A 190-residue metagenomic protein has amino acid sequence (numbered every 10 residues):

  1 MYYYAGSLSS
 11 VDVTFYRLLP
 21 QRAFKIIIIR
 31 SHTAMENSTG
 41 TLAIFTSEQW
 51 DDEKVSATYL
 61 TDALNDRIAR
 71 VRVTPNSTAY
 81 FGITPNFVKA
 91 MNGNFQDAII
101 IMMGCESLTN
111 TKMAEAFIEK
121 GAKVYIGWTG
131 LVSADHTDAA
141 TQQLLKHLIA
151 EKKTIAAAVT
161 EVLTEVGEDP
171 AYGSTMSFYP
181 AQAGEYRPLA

Functional and structural regions predicted by a protein language model:
M1-R30, A34-N37: Functional beta-strand-loop-alpha-helix junction segments that form "active/interaction loops" within catalytic
V11-T14, T84, S133, T154: Helix N-cap and loop-to-helix transition residues
K25, T33, T46, Y179-P180 (+1 more regions): Compositionally biased, low-structure terminal segments
S31-M35, Q49, S107: Short glycine-rich anion-binding loops that position phosphate/pyrophosphate groups of nucleotides and phosphorylated
E36-T39, A43-E48, D52-S56: Glycine- and small hydrophobic-enriched segments that form the cores of compact globular domains
W50-D138: Catalytic cores of nucleophile-dependent amide-cleaving enzymes
A98-A190: Active-site-proximal C-terminal subdomain of hydrolase catalytic domains
